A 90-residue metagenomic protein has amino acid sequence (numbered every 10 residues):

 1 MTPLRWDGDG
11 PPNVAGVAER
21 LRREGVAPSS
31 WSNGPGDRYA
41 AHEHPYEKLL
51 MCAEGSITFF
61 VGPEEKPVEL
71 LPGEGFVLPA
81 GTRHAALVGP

Functional and structural regions predicted by a protein language model:
M1-P35, A40-A41: A short, N-terminal "cap"/entry segment at the start of jelly-roll beta-barrel domains of the cupin/DSBH fold
A18-R20, R38-H44, F60-G62, V68-E69 (+1 more regions): Short histidine-centered beta-strand/loop micro-motifs that create catalytic or ligand/metal-coordination sites
S29, R38-Y39, G55-F60, G75: Short beta-strand segments in beta-sandwich/barrel cores
N33, E43-F59: Short, conserved beta-strand element in jelly-roll/cupin
E64-A80: Short acidic-glycine-tyrosine-enriched beta hairpin
A80-P90: Ligand-binding loop in jelly-roll beta-barrel domains
